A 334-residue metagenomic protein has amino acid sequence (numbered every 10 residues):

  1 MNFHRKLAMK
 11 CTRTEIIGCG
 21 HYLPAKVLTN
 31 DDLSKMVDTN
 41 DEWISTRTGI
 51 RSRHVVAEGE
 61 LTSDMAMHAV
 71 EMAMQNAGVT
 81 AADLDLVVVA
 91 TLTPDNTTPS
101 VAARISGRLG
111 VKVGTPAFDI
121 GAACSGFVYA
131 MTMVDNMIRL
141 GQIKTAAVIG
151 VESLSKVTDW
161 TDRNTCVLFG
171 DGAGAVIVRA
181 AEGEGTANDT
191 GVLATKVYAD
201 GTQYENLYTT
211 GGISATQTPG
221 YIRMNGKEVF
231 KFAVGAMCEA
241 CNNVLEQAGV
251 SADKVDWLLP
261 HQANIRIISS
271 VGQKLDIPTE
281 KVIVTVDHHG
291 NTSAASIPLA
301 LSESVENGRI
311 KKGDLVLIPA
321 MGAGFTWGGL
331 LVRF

Functional and structural regions predicted by a protein language model:
N2-E58, D162-K231, G235, E239 (+2 more regions): Condensing-enzyme catalytic core mediating Claisen C-C bond formation in acyl metabolism
I16-G18, I44, A73, L84-V87 (+6 more regions): Buried hydrophobic positions in well-ordered alpha/beta secondary-structure cores of metabolic enzymes
Y22, A90-D95, A122-F127, G150-S155 (+3 more regions): Acidic, glycine-rich active-site loops and adjacent beta-strand->loop/helix elements that engage anionic groups
E42, T80-L86, V113-P116, K144-T145 (+3 more regions): Short acidic capping loops at alpha-helix termini that bridge into adjacent secondary structure
S45-D64, L92-A146, Q273-A300: Conserved catalytic cysteine-centered active-site region of acyl-thioester-dependent Claisen-condensing enzymes
A69-D85, E239-D256, S304, G308-R309: Phosphate/pyrophosphate-binding loops at sites that engage ATP/ADP/AMP, CoA/4′-phosphopantetheine, polyphosphate
R139-G172: Flexible, glycine-rich active-site loops centered on histidine and acidic residues that chelate a metal or position
L299-P319, W327-F334: Catalytic phosphate/nucleotide-handling subdomain of diverse soluble enzymes
